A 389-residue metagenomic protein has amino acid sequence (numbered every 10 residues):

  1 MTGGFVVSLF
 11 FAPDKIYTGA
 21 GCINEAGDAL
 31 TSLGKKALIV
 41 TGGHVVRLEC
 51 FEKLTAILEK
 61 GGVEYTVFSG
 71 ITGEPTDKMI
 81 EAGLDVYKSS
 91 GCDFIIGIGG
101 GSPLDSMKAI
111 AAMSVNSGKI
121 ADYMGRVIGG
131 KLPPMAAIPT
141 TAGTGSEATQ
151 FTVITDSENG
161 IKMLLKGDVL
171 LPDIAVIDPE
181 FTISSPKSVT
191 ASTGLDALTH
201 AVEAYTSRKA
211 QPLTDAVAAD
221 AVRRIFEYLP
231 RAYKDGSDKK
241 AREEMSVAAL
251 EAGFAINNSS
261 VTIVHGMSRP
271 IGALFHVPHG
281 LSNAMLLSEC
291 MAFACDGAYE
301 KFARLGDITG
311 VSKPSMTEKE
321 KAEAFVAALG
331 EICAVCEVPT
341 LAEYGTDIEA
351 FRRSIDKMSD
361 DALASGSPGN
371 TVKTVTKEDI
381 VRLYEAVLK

Functional and structural regions predicted by a protein language model:
T2-F94, L341: ATP/NTP phosphate-donor binding region
T2-G3, F302, S312-K389: C-terminal charged capping/lid subdomain of soluble metabolic enzymes
I23-A26, R47-C50, D77-M79, S102-K108 (+3 more regions): Short glycine/serine/threonine-rich phosphate/pyrophosphate-binding segments that cradle anionic phosphate groups
R47-T55, Y299, V326, D356: Short, surface-exposed alpha-helical segments at coil->helix boundaries
K78-E180: Glycine/threonine-rich beta-strand-loop-alpha-helix active-site module that forms ligand/phosphate-binding
F151-S259, T371, E378: Carboxylate- and glycine-rich phosphate/diphosphate-binding segment that chelates Mg2+/Mn2+
A204-E331: Active-site segments that bind and position negatively charged phosphate/pyrophosphate groups
